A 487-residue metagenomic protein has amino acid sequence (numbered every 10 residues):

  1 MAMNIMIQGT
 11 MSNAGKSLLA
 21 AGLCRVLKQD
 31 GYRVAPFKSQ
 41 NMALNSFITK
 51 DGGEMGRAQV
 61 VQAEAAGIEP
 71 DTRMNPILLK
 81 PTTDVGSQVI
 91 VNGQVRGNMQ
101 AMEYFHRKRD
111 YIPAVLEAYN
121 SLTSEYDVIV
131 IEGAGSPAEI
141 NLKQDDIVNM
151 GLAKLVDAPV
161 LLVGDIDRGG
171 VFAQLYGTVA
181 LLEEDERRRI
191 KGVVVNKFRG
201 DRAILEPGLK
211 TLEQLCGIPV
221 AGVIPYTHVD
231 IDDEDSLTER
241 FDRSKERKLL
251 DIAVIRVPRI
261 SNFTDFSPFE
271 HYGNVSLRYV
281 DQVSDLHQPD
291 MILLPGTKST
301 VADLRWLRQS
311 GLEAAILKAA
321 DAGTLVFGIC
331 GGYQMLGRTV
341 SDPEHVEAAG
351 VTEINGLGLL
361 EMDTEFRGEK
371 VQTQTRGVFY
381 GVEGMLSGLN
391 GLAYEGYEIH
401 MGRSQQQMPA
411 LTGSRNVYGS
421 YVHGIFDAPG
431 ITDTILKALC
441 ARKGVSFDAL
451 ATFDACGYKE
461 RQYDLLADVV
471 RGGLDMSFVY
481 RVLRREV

Functional and structural regions predicted by a protein language model:
A2-K318, L325, D342, G368 (+1 more regions): Flexible phosphate-sensing "switch/lid" loops adjacent to ATP/NTP-binding sites across phosphate-transfer
C330: Catalytic nucleophile serine of serine hydrolases, specifically the conserved "nucleophile elbow" pentapeptide
G337-L392: A conserved active-site-flanking secondary-structure segment within enzyme catalytic domains
